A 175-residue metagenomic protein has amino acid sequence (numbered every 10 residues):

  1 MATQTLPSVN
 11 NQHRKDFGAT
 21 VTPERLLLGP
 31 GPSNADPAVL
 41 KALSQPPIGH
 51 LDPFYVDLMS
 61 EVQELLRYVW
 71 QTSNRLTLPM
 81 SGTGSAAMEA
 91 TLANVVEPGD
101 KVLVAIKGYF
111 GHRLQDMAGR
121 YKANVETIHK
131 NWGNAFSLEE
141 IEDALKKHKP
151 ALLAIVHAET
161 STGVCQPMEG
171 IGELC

Functional and structural regions predicted by a protein language model:
M1-T22: Basic/polar N-terminal segments that are highly enriched at the extreme N-terminus, encompassing both cleavable
E24-M80, S85: A glycine-/small-polar-enriched, mobile loop at the entrance of the PLP active site in fold-type I
A42, P46-H50, L65, V69 (+5 more regions): Change "in soluble alpha/beta enzymes" to "in soluble alpha/beta proteins
R75-L103, K107, G111-Q115: Conserved beta-loop-alpha segment that forms the PLP phosphate-binding cup at the N-terminus of a helix
A105, I128, I155-V156: Structural motif
R113-N124, E139-E142: Active-site-proximal loop->helix
A123-N131: Short beta-strand elements in bilobed, periplasmic/extracellular small-molecule ligand-binding domains
F136-C175: Active-site phosphate-binding strand-loop segment of PLP-dependent enzymes
